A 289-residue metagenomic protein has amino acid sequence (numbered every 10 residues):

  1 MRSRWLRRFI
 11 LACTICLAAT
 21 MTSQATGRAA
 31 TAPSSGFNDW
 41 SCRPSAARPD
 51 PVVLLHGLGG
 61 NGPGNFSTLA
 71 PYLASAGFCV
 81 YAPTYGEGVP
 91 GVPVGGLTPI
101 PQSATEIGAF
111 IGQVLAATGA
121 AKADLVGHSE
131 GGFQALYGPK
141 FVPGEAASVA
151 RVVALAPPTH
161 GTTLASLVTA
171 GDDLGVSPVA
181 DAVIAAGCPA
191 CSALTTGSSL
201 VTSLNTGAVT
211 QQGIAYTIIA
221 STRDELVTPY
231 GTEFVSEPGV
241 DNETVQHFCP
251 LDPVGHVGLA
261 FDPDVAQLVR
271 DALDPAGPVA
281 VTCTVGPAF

Functional and structural regions predicted by a protein language model:
M1-A29: Secretory targeting and sorting signals
T31-A32, N38-K122, A170, L174-A182: Active-site catalytic motif of lipid deacylating hydrolases and related acyltransferases
W40, A186-P189, H247, V281: Extracellular secreted precursors and ectodomains with disulfide-bonded cysteine-rich loops/domains
P44-R48, A74-S75, A117-T118, V126 (+3 more regions): Extracellular/periplasmic catalytic domains that process cell-envelope and extracellular macromolecules
V53, Y81, V153, T217-I219 (+1 more regions): Hydrophobic/aromatic beta-strand patches that form the interior of the parallel beta-sheet core in alpha/beta enzyme
L55-H56, V80, P101-L204: Serine-dependent carboxylesterase/thioesterase catalytic core of lipase-like alpha/beta-hydrolase/SGNH enzymes
P63-F66, T163-L167, P229: Short, solvent-exposed loop/turn and secondary-structure capping segments
T210-F289: C-terminal catalytic-base region of ester-bond hydrolases, centering on the histidine of the charge-relay
